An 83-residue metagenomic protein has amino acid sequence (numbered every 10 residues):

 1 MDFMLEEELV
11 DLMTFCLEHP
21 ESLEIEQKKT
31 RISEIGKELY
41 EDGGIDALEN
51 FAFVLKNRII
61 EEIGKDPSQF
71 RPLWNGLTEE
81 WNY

Functional and structural regions predicted by a protein language model:
M1-M13, I25-R31: Short amphipathic alpha-helical heptad-repeat segments
M1-M4, H19, I59, S68: Generic alpha-helical structural signal
D11, R31, A47-N50, Q69: Exposed alpha-helical structural elements
L12, C16, I32-L39: Leucine-/aliphatic-rich long alpha-helical segments
L17-E26, G43-I45: Charged, low-complexity interaction regions
E21-E24, E49-F51, G64: Helix-centric, low-specificity signal for extended rod-like, repetitive segments
E34-N50: Amphipathic alpha-helical coiled-coil segments
A52-Y83: Amphipathic alpha-helical binding modules
